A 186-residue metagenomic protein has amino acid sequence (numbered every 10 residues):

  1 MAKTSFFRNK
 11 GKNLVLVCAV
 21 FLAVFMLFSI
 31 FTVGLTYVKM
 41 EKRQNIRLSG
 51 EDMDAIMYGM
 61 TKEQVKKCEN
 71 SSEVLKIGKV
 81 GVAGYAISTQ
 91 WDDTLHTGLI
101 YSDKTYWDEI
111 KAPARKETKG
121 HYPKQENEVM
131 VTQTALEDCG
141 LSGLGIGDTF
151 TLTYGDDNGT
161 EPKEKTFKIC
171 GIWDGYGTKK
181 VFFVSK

Functional and structural regions predicted by a protein language model:
M1, T32, E164: Charged, alpha-helix-enriched surfaces in structured cytosolic catalytic cores of large nucleotide-utilizing machines
M1-F25: N-terminal Sec/SRP start-transfer signal
A23-G34: Alpha-helical transmembrane segments
L35-K186: Basic-flanked hydrophobic alpha-helices used for secretion and membrane insertion
